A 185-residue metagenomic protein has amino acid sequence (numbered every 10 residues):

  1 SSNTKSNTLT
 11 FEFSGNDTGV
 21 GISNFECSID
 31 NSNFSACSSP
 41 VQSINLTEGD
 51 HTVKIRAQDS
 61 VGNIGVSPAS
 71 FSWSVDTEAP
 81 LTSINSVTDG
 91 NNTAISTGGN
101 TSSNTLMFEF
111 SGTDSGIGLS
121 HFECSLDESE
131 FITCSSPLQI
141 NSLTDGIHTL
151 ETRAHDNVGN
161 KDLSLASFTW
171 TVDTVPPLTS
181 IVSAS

Functional and structural regions predicted by a protein language model:
S1-S185: Low-complexity, disordered linker/stalk regions enriched in Pro/Thr/Ser/Gly
